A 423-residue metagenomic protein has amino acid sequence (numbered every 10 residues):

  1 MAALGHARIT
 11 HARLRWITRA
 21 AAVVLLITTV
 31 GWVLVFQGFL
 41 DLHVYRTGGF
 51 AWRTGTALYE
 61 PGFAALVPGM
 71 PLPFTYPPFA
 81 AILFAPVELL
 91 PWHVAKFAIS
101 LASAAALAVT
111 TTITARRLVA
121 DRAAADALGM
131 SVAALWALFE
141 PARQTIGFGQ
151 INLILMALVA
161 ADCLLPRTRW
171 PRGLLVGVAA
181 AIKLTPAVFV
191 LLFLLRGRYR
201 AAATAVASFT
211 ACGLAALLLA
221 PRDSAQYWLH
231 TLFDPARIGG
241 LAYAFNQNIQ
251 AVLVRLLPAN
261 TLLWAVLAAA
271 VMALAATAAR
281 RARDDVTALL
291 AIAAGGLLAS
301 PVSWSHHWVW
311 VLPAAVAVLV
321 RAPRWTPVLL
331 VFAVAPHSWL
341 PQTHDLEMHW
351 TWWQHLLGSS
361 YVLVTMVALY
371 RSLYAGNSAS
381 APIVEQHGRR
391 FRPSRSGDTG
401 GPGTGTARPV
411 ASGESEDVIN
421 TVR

Functional and structural regions predicted by a protein language model:
A2-R172, R196-L312, V316, M348-W353 (+2 more regions): Primarily membrane-embedded glycan-assembly and transfer machineries that use lipid-linked glycans
V176-F193, S300-H307: Transmembrane helices and adjacent periplasmic/lumenal helix-loop junctions of polyprenol-phosphate-dependent
A181-L184, A211-A215, A335: Membrane-embedded alpha-helical segments of transport systems, primarily multispan ion/solute transporters
L319-D398, G413-R423: Aromatic-enriched
T399-T404: Compositionally biased, low-complexity flexible segments
